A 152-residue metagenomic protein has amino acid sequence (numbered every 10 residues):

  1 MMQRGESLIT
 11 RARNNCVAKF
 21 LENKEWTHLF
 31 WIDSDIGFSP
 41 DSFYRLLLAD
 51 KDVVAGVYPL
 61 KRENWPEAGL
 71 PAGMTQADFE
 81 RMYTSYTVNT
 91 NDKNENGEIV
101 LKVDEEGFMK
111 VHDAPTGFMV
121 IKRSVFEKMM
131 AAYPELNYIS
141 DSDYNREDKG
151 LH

Functional and structural regions predicted by a protein language model:
M1-M2, E106: Residue-level detector of alpha-helix boundaries and kinks
M2-I9: Short beta->alpha junction loops
L8, G37-F38: Glycine-/small-residue-rich active-site loops that bind phosphorylated ligands and cofactors
I9-E22: Short, conserved alpha-helix that lines the donor NDP-sugar binding/gating region of sugar-transfer enzymes
V17, S39-L151: Conserved catalytic core of nucleotide-sugar-dependent glycosyltransferases
F20-W26, Y133: Alpha-helix termini
K24-G37: Short beta-strand-to-loop acidic/aromatic patch adjacent to the donor-nucleotide binding site
